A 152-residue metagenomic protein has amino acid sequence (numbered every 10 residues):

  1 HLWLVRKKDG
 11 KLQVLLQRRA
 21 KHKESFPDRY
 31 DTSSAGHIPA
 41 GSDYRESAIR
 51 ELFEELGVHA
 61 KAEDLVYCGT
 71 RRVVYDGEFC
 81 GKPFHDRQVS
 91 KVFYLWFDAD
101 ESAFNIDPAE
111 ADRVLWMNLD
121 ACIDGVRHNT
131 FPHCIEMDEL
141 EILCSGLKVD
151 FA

Functional and structural regions predicted by a protein language model:
H1, Q13, R113: Conserved beta-strand and immediately adjacent loop positions that scaffold enzyme active sites
H1-D9: Acidic, metal-coordinating catalytic segment for phosphate/diphosphate chemistry, firing primarily on the Nudix
L2, V58-K61, H128-C134: Short arginine-rich
K8, A20, R71: Short, flexible active-site-adjacent loop segments at beta-strand->alpha-helix junctions, enriched in small/polar
D9, G57-K61, D100-A103: Secondary-structure boundary elements
K11-V58: Conserved Nudix-box catalytic region and its N-terminal flanking loop in Nudix hydrolases and closely related
D28-Y30, S34, G69-A152: Nudix hydrolase/Nudix homology domain
H59-T70: A short coil-to-beta-strand element that immediately follows conserved catalytic motifs
